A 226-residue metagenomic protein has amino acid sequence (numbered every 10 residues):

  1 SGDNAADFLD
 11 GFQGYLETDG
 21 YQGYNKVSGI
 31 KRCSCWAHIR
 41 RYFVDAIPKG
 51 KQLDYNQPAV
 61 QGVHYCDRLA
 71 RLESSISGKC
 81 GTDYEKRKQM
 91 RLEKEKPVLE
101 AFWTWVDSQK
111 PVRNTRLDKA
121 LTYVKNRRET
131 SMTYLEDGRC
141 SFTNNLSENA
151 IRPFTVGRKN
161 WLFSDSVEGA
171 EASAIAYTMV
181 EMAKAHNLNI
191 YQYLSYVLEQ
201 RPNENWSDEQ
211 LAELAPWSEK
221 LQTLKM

Functional and structural regions predicted by a protein language model:
S1-M226: Catalytic center-proximal scaffold of phosphoryl-transfer enzymes
